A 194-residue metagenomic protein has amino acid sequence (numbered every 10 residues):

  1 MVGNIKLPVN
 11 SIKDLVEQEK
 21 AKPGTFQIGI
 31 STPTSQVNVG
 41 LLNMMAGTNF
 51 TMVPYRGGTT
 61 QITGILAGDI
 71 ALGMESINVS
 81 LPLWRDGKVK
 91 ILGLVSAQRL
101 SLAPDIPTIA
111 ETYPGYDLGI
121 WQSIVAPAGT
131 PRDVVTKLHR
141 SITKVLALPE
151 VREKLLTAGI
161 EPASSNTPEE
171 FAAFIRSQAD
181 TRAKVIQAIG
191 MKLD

Functional and structural regions predicted by a protein language model:
M1-T60, T108-I109, P114, W121-K154: Hinge/capping helix and adjacent helix->loop/strand transition within the periplasmic-binding protein
S11, P54, G68-D69, S76 (+5 more regions): Conserved functional loop/turn residues at catalytic and ligand-binding sites
K22-F26, T48, L66-E75, K88-I91 (+1 more regions): Alpha-to-beta junction loops
T34, V53-T63, A67, S76-V79 (+1 more regions): Short helix-initiation/N-cap motifs at beta->coil->alpha
Q36, G40-M45, L72-P104: A ligand-binding cleft/hinge motif common to bilobed small-molecule-binding domains
M45, R85, R132-D194: An extracytoplasmic/periplasmic, membrane-proximal ligand-sensing/linker region
S80, R99, I109, V151-R152 (+1 more regions): A generic structural signal for short hydrophobic patches within well-formed alpha-helices
